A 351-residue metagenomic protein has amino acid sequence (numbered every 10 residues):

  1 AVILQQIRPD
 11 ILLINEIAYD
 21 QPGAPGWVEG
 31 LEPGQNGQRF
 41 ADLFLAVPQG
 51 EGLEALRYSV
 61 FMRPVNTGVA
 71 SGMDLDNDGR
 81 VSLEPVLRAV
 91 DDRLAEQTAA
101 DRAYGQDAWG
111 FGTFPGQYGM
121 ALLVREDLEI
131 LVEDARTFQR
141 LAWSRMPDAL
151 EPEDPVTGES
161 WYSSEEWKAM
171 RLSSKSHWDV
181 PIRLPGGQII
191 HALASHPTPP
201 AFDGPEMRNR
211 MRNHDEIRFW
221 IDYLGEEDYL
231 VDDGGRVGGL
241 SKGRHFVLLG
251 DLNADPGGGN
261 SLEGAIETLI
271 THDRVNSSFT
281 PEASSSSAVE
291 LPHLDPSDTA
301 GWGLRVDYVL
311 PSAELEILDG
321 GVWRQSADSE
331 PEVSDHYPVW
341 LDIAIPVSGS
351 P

Functional and structural regions predicted by a protein language model:
A1-M120, D148-R171, L184-I190, P205 (+3 more regions): N-terminal, active-site-proximal structural segment of metallo-dependent hydrolase catalytic domains
D10-I11, D20, L128-I130, Q188 (+2 more regions): Primarily extracytoplasmic ectodomains and periplasmic/lumenal surface modules that are beta-strand-rich
E16-I17, P197, D251-L252: Active-site metal-binding loops of divalent metal-dependent hydrolases
F61, L193-S195, V247: Hydrophobic/aromatic beta-strand patches that form the interior of the parallel beta-sheet core in alpha/beta enzyme
Q117, S174-S176, D335: Residues that act as N-cap/strand-start positions at coil-to-secondary-structure junctions
L123-P147, L172, P181-L184, N209-L248 (+1 more regions): Metal-dependent phosphoester-hydrolase catalytic domains
M170-V180, A192-T198: Loop-centered beta-sheet repeat module
Q188-M211: Active-site His/acidic residue clusters
